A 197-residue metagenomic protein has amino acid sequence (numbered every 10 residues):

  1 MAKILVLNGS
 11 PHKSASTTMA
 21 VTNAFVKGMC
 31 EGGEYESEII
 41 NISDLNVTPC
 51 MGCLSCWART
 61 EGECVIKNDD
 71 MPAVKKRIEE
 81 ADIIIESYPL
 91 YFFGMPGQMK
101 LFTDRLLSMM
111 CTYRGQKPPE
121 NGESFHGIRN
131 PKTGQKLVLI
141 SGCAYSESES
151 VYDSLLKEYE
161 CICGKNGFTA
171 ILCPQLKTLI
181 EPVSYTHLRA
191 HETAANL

Functional and structural regions predicted by a protein language model:
A2-G32: N-terminal beta1-alpha1 ligand-phosphate binding loop
G9, I42, G142-A144, C173: Cofactor-binding loop segments of dinucleotide-utilizing enzymes, especially the Rossmann-like FAD- and NAD(P)+-binding
G33-S37, N166-G167: A generic structural motif
I42-E61, L179-S184: N-terminal beta-loop-helix "entrance" segment that forms/cooperates in small-molecule cofactor or anionic ligand
V65-E160: Helix-loop-strand module that forms the ligand-binding subsite of alpha/beta enzymes
F168-Q175: Beta-strand-loop-alpha "switch" segments that mediate conformational coupling across diverse proteins
T186-T193: Conserved small/polar residues in nucleotide/adenosyl-binding loops
